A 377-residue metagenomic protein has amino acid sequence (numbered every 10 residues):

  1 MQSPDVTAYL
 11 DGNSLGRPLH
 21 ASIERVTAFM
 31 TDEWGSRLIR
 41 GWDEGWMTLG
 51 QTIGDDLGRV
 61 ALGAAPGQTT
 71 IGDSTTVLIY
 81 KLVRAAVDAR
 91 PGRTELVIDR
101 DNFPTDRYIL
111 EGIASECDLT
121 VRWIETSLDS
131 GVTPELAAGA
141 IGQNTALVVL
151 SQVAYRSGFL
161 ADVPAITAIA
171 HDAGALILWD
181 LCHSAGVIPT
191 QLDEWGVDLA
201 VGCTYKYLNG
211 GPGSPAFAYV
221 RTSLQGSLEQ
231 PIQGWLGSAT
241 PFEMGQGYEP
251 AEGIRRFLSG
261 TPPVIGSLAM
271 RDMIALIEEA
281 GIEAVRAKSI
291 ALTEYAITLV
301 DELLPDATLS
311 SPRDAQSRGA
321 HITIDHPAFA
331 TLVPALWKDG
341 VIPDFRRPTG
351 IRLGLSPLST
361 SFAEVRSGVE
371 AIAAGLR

Functional and structural regions predicted by a protein language model:
M1-R377: Pyridoxal 5′-phosphate
